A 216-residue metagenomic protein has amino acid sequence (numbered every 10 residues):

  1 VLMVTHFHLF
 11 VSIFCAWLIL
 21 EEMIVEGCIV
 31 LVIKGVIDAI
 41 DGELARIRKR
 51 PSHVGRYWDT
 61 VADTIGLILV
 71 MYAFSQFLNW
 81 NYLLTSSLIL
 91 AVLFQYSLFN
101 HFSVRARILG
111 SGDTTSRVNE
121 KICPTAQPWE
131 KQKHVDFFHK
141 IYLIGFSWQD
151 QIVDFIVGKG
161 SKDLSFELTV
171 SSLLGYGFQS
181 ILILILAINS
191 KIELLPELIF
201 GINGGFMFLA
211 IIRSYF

Functional and structural regions predicted by a protein language model:
V1-H6, W58-T64, E167-G177: Select subsegments of transmembrane alpha-helices in polytopic membrane proteins, especially boundary-proximal
L2-V54, M71, S87-L90: Membrane-embedded alpha-helical segments that form the functional core of polytopic membrane enzymes, especially those
H8-C15, G66-A73, F178-L186: Hydrophobic, membrane-inserted alpha-helices
L18-E26, F77-L83, I188-P196: Transmembrane helix interruption/hinge and helix-loop junction motifs
A39, E43, I47, S97-L109: Membrane-spanning helices that line or support transport/gating and their immediate boundary helices in channels
A45, K49-A62, R117-I122: Juxtamembrane helix-capping/reentrant segments at transmembrane boundaries
S75-A106: Alpha-helical transmembrane segments
R105-F216: C-terminal membrane-associated helical module and adjoining short loops/tails
